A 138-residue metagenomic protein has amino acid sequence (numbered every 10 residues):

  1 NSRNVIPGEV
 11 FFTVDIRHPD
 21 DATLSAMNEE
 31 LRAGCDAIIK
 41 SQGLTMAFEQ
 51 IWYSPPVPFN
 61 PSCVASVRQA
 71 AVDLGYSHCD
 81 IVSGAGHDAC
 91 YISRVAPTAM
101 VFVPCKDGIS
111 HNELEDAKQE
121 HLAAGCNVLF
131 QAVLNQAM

Functional and structural regions predicted by a protein language model:
N1-R3, D20-T23, P55-V57, D88-A89 (+1 more regions): Flexible loop/turn segments at secondary-structure boundaries
N1-S25, D36: Midchain, well-structured core segments that form catalytic/ion-binding scaffolds
R3, L24, N28, P56 (+3 more regions): Generic structural signal for well-ordered, non-membrane alpha-helical segments in soluble metabolic enzymes
E9-R17, M46-E49, K106-E113: A short small-residue
T13, R32, V64, R68 (+4 more regions): Predominant activation on well-ordered alpha-helical scaffold segments within soluble catalytic domains
P19-D73: Metal-dependent peptidase/peptidase-like ectodomains
A22-T23, N28-A33, V103-M138: His/Asp/Glu-rich mid-to-C-terminal helical/loop segments that flank catalytic regions of hydrolases
E49-P104: Active-site-adjacent substrate-binding region of metalloamidase/peptidase-like peptide-processing proteins
